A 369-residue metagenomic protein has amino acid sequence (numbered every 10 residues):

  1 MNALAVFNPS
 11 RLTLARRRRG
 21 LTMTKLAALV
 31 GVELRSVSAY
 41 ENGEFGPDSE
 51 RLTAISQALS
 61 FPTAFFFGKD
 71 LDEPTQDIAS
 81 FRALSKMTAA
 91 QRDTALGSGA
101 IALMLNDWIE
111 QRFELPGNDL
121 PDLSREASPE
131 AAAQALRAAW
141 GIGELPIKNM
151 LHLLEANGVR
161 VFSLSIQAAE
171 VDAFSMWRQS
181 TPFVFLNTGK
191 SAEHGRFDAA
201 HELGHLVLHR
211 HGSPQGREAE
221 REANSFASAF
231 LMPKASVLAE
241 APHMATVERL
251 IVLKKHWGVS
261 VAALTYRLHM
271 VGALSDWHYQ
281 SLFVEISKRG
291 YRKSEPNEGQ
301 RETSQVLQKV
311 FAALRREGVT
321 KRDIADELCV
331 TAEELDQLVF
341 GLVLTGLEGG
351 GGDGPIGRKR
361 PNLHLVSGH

Functional and structural regions predicted by a protein language model:
M1-H369: Active-site hotspot residues in diverse enzymes, especially metal/ion-binding acidic/histidine motifs
